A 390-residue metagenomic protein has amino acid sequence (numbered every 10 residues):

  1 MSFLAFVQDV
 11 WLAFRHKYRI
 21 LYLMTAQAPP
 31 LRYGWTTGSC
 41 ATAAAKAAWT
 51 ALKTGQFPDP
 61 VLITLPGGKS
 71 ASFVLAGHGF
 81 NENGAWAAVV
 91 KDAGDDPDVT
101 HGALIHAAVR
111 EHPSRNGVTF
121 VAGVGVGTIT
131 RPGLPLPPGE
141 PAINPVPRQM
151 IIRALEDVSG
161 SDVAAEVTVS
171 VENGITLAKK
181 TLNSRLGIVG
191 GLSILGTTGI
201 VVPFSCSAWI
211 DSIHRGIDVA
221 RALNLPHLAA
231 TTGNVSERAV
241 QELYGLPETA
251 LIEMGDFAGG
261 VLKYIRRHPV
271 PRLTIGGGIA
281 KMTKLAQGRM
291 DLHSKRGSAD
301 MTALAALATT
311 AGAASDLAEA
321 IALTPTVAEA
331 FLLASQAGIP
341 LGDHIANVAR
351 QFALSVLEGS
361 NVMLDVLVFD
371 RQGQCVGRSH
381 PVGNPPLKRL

Functional and structural regions predicted by a protein language model:
L23-K180, S184-L186, P381: Generic N-terminal targeting/processing segments that precede catalytic cores or assembly contacts
R32-W35, L186-S193, T197-N361, D365-R371: A structural signal for small-residue-enriched, beta-sheet-centric alpha/beta enzyme cores and oligomeric scaffold folds
G67-K69, E111-P113, N173, N234-S236 (+2 more regions): Glycine-rich beta-alpha junction loops
M363-L390: Short, amphipathic C-terminal "tail helix"
